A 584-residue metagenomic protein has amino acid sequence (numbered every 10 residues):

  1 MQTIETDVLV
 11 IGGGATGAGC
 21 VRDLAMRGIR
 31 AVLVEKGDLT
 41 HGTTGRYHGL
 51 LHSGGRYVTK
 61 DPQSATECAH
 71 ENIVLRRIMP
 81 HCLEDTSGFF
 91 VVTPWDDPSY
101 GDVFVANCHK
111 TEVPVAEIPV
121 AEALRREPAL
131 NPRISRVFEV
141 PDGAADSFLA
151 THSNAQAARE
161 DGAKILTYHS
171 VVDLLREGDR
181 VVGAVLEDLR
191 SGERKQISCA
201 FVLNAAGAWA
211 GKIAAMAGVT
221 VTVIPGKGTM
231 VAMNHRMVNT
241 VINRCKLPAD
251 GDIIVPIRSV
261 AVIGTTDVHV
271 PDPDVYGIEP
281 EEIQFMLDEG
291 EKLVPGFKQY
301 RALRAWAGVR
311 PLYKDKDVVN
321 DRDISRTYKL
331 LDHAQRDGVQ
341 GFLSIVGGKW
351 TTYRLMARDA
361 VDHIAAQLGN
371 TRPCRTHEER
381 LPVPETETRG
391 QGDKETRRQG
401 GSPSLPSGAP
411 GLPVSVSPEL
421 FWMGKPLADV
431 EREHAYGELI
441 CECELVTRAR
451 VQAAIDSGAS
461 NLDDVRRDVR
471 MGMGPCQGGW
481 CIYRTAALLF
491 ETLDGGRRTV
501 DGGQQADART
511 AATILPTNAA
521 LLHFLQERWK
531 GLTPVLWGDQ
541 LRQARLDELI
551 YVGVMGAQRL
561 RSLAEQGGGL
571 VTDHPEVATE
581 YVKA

Functional and structural regions predicted by a protein language model:
Q2-T16: Beta1/beta-strand and adjacent pyrophosphate-binding region of the FAD-binding site in flavoprotein oxidoreductases
I4-T6, G192-F201: Core beta-strand elements of the Rossmann-like FAD/NAD(P) dinucleotide-binding domain in flavoenzyme oxidoreductases
A25-G45: Glycine-rich FAD pyrophosphate-binding loop
H48-R126, Q543: Dinucleotide-binding Rossmann-like beta1-alpha1 core, especially the glycine-rich loop that anchors the ADP
V92-T167, D173-R180, R258, D315-D323 (+2 more regions): Flavin (FAD/FMN) cofactor-binding and adjacent substrate-gating region of FAD-dependent oxidoreductase domains
S147, T222-T229, R236-M237, V241 (+5 more regions): C-terminal catalytic lobe of FAD-dependent flavoproteins
N204-G218: Flavin (primarily FAD) binding-site architecture
E385-S415, G495-T513, L570-K583: Intrinsic disorder/low-complexity segments
